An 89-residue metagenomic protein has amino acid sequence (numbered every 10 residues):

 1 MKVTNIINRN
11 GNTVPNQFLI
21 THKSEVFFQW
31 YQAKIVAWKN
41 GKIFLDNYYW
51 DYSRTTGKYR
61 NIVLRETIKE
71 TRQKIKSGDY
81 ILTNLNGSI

Functional and structural regions predicted by a protein language model:
M1-I89: Terminal leader/tail segments of proteins
